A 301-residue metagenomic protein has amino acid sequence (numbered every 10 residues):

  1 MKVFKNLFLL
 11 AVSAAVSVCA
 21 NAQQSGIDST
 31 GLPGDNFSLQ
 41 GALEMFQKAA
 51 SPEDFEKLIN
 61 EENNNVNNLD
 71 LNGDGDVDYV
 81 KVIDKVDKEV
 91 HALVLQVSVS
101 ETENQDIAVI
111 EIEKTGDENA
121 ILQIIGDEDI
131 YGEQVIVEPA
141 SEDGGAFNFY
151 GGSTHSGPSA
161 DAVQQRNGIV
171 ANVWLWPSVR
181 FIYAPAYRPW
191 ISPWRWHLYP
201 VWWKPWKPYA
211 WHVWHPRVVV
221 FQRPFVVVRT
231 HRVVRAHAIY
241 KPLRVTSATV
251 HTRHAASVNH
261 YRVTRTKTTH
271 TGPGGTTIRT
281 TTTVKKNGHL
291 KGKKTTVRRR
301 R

Functional and structural regions predicted by a protein language model:
M1-F4, L9, N259-R301: Extracytoplasmic low-complexity, disordered linker/stalk tracts in cell-surface/secreted proteins
M1-Q24, P208: Bacterial Sec-dependent N-terminal signal peptides
Q24-E44: Short N-terminal segments immediately surrounding and downstream of signal-peptide cleavage
S38-E61: Extracellular/luminal recognition modules and glycoprotein regions
L58-N68, A92-V97: N-terminal post-signal-peptidase region of extra-cytosolic proteins
N67-Y79: Acidic, glycine-anchored loop motifs typical of Ca2+
D87-K88, V109: Beta-strand-dominated extracellular/periplasmic modules and repeats in secreted or surface-exposed proteins
V99-G274: Low-complexity segments
